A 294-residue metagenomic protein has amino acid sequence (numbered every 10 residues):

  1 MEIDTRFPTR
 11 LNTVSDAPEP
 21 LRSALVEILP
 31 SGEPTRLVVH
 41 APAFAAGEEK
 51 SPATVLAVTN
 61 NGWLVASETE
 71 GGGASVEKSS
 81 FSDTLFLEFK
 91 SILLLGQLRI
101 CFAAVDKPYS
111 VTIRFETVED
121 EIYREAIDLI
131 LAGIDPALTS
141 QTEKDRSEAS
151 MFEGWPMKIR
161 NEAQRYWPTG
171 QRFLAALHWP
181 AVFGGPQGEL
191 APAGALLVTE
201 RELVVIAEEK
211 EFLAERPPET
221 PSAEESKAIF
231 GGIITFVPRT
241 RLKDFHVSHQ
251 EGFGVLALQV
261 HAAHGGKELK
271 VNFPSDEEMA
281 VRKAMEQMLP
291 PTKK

Functional and structural regions predicted by a protein language model:
M1-K50, N60, A74-S75, S82 (+2 more regions): Intrinsic disorder/low-complexity detector
N61, S67-E70: N-terminal beta-strand/beta-hairpin edge segment
S67-E68, K78-F81: Membrane-topology and secretion signals of cell-surface/extracellular proteins
